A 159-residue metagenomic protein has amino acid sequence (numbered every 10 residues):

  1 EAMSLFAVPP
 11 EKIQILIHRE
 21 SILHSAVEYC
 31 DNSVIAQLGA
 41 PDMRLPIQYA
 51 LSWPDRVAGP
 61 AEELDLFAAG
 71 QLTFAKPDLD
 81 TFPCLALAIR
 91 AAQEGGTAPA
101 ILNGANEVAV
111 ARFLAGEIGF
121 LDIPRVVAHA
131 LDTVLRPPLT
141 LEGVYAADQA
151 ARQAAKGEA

Functional and structural regions predicted by a protein language model:
E1-A159: Catalytic, metal-anchored helix/loop core of enzyme active sites in primary metabolism
